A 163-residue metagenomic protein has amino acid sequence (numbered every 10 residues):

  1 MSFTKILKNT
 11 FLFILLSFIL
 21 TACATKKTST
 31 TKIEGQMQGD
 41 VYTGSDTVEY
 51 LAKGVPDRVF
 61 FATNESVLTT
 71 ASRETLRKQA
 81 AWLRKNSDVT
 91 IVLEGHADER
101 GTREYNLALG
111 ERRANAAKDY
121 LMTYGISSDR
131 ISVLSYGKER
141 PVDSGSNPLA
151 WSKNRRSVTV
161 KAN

Functional and structural regions predicted by a protein language model:
M1-S2, A24: N-terminal hydrophobic targeting signals that begin at the initiator methionine
S2-F11: Bacterial N-terminal signal peptides that target proteins for export
I19-A22: C-terminal motif of bacterial Sec signal peptides marking the signal peptidase cleavage site
A24-T90: Periplasmic peptidoglycan-binding/tethering modules of Gram-negative envelope proteins
H96-N163: Periplasmic OmpA-like peptidoglycan-binding domain that tethers envelope proteins to the cell wall
